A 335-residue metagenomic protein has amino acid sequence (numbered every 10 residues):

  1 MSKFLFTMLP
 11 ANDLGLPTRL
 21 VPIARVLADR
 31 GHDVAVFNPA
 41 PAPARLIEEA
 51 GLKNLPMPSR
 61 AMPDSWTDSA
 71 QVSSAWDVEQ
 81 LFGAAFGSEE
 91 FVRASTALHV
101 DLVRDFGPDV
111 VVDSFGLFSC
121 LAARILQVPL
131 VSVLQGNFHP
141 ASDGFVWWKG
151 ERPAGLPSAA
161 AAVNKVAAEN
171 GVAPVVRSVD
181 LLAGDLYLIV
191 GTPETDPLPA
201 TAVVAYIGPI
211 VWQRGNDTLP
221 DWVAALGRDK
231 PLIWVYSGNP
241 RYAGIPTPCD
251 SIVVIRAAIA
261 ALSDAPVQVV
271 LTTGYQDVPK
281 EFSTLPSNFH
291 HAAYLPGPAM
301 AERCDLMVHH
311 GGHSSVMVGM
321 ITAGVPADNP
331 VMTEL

Functional and structural regions predicted by a protein language model:
M1-A122, V128-P140, W147-W148, Q268-I321 (+1 more regions): Glycosyltransferase specificity loop/lid
S2-L5, L232-W234, V325: Residues that mark the start of a beta-strand
L9, L81-G87, V103, A159-N164 (+1 more regions): Short, basic, glycine/proline-bearing loop/turn elements
A24, T201-L306: Donor-nucleotide binding loops and adjacent catalytic segments primarily of GT-B fold Leloir glycosyltransferases
Q127-P129, L186, P231, Q268 (+1 more regions): Proline-centered loop/turn at the N-terminus of a beta-strand
F145-E151, D180-L182, A301: A conserved, positively charged/aromatic
P153-R241: A nucleotide-sugar donor-handling region in carbohydrate enzymes
T333-L335: Change "using UDP/GDP/dTDP sugars" to "using nucleotide sugars
